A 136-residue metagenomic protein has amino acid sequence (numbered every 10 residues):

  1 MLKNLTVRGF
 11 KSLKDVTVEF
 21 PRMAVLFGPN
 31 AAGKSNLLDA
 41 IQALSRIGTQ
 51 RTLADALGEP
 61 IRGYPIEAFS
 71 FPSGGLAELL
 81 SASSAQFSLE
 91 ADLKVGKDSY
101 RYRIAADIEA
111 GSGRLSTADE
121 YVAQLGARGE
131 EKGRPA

Functional and structural regions predicted by a protein language model:
M1-K14: N-terminal pre-Walker A segment at the start of P-loop NTPase domains
D15-P21: Phosphate-binding P-loop
L26: Hydrophobic anchor at the beta1->P-loop junction of P-loop NTPases
N30: The conserved Walker
K34: Conserved lysine of the Walker
D39-G111: Conserved P-loop NTP-binding catalytic core
G96-A136: A sensor for short, sequence-defined functional sites
